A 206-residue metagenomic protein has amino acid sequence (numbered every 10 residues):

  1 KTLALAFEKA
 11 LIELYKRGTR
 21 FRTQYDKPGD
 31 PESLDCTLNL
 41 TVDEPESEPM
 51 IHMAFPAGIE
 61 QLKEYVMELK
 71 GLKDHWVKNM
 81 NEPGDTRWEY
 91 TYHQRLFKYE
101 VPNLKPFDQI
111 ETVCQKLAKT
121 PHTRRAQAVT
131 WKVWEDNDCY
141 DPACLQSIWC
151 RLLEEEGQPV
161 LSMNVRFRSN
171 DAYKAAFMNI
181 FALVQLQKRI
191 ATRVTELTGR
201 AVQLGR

Functional and structural regions predicted by a protein language model:
K1-R206: Terminal, non-catalytic protein-protein interaction segments that mediate quaternary/complex assembly
